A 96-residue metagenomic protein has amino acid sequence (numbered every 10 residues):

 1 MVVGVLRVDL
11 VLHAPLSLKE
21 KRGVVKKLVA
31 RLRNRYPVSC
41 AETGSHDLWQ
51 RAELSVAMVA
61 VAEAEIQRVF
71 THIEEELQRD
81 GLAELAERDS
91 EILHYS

Functional and structural regions predicted by a protein language model:
M1, S45-D47, G81: Sterically constrained small-residue positions within well-ordered secondary structures of folded domains
M1-S39: N-terminal first-folded block
V3-V5, R35, W49-E53, L85: Short connector loops at helix/strand junctions that flank enzyme active sites, especially segments positioning acidic
L6-L10, L54-V56, R88-S90: A structural signal for short, well-ordered beta-strand segments
V38-G44, A86-D89: A short linear hydrophobic-aromatic micro-motif
A41-A62, H94-Y95: Short, charge-patterned binding micro-sites
A60-S96: C-terminal structural segments of small proteins and small subunits
